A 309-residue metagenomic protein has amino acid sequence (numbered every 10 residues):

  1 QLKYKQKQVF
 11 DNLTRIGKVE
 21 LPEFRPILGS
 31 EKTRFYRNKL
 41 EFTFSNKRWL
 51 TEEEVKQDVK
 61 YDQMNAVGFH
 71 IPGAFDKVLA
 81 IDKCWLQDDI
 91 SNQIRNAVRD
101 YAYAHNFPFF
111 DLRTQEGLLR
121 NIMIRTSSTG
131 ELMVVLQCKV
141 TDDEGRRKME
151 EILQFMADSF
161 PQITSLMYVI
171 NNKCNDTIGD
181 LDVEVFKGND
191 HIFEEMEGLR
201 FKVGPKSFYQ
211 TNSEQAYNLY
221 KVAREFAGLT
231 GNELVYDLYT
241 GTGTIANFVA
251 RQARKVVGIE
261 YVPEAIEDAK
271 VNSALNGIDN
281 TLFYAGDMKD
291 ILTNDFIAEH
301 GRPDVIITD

Functional and structural regions predicted by a protein language model:
Q1-E184, E225-N232, A298-I307: SAM-dependent transferase fold signal centered on methyltransferase-like domains, encompassing both Class I
D143-D309: Rossmann-like S-adenosyl-L-methionine
